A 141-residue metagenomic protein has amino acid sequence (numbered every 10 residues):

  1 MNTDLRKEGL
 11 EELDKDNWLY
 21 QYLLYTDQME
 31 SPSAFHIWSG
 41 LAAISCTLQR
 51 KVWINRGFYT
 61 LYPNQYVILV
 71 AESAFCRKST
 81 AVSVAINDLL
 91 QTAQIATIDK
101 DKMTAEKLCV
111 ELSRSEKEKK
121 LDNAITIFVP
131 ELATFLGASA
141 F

Functional and structural regions predicted by a protein language model:
M1-F141: Phosphate-handling catalytic cores of nucleic-acid transaction enzymes
